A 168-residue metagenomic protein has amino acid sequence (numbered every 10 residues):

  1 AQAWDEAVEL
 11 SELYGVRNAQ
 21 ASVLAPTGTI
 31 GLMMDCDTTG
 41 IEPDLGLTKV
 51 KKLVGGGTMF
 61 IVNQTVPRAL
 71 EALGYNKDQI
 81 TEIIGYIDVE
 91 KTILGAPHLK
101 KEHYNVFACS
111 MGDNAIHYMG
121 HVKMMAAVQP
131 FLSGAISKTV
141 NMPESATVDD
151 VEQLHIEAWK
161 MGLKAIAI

Functional and structural regions predicted by a protein language model:
A1-Q2, E9-I168: Catalytic alpha/beta core of large soluble enzyme barrels
